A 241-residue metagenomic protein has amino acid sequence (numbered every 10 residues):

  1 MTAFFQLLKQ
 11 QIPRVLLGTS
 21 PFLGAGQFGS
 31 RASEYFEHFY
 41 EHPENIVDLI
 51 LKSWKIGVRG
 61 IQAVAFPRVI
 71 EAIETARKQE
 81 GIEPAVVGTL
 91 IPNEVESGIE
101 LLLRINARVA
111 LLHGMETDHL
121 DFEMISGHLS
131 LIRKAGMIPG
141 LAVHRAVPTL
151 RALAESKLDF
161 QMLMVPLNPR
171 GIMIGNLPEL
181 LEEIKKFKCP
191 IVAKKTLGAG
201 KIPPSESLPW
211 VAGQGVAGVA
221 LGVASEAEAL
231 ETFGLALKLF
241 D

Functional and structural regions predicted by a protein language model:
M1-A63, P67-T75, W210: N-terminal binding-site loop/beta-alpha segment at the start of enzyme catalytic domains that lines or forms
M1-R14, S97-R104, L150-E155: Short amphipathic alpha-helices and their capping/turn segments at secondary-structure boundaries
T2-F4, I12, A72, K78-I91 (+4 more regions): Glycan-processing catalytic domains of CAZymes
L16, G60-Q62, L111, M162-M164 (+1 more regions): Conserved beta-strand positions in the central sheet of alpha/beta enzyme cores
Q27-E44, V86-E94, T117-D118, L197-I202: Active-site mouth loops of central-metabolism enzymes
W54-K55, I70-I82, I99-N106, L153-K157 (+2 more regions): Acidic (Asp/Glu)-rich catalytic clusters
P92-V95, M115-D241: Beta/alpha (TIM)-barrel catalytic core signal, keyed to glycine-rich beta->alpha loops juxtaposed to Asp/Glu that bind
G98-D121: Active-site gating/metal-coordination segments in enzymes
